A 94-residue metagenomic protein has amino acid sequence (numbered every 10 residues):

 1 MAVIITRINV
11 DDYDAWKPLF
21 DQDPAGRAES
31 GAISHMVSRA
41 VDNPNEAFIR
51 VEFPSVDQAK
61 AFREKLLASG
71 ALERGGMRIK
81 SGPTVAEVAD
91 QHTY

Functional and structural regions predicted by a protein language model:
A2, S30-F48, A71-Y94: Glycine-rich beta-strand-turn "strand-cap" elements at beta-sheet edges
A2-N9, M36-L66: Short, well-ordered beta-strand segments in beta-rich or mixed alpha/beta enzyme and ligand-binding folds
D12-D14, S55-D57, H92: Residues that cap or initiate secondary-structure elements
D12-S34, L67-L72: Short amphipathic alpha-helical segments
